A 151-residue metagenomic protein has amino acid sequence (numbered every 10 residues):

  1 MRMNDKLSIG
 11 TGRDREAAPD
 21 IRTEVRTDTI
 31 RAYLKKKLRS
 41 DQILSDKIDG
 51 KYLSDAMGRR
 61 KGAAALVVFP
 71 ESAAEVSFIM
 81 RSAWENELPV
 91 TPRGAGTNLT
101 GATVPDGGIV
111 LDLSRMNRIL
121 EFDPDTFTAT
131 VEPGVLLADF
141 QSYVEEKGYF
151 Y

Functional and structural regions predicted by a protein language model:
M1-E85, A95-F127: N-terminal flexible segment immediately upstream of the FAD-binding catalytic core in FAD-dependent oxidoreductases
P124, V135-E146: Hydrophobic, small-residue-rich alpha-helical packing segments that form membrane-like cores
